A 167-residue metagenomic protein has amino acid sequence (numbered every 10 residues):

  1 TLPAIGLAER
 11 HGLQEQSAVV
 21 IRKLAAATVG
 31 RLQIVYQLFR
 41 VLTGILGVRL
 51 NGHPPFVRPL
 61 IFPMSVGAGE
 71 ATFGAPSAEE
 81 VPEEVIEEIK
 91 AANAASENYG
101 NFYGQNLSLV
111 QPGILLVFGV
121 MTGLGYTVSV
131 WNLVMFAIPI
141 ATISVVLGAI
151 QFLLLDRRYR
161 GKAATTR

Functional and structural regions predicted by a protein language model:
T1-F62: Membrane-embedded alpha-helical segments and adjacent helix-loop junctions characteristic of multi-pass solute
L2-I5, Y36-G44, I114-V120, F136-L153: Hydrophobic core segments of alpha-helical transmembrane domains in multi-pass membrane transport and ion-translocation
E9, V66, T122: Short polybasic/polar patches that bind polyanions
K23-T28, V85, T127-N132: Juxtamembrane/transmembrane-helix boundary motifs in multi-pass membrane proteins
A25, A68, T72, L124-G125: A broad structural signal for alpha-helix termini and local helix breaks/kinks
V35-F118: Alpha-helical membrane segments and immediately flanking helix-loop junctions that form or couple to the substrate/ion
R49, H53, M121-R167: Juxtamembrane and boundary regions of transmembrane helices in multi-pass small-molecule transporters and channels
